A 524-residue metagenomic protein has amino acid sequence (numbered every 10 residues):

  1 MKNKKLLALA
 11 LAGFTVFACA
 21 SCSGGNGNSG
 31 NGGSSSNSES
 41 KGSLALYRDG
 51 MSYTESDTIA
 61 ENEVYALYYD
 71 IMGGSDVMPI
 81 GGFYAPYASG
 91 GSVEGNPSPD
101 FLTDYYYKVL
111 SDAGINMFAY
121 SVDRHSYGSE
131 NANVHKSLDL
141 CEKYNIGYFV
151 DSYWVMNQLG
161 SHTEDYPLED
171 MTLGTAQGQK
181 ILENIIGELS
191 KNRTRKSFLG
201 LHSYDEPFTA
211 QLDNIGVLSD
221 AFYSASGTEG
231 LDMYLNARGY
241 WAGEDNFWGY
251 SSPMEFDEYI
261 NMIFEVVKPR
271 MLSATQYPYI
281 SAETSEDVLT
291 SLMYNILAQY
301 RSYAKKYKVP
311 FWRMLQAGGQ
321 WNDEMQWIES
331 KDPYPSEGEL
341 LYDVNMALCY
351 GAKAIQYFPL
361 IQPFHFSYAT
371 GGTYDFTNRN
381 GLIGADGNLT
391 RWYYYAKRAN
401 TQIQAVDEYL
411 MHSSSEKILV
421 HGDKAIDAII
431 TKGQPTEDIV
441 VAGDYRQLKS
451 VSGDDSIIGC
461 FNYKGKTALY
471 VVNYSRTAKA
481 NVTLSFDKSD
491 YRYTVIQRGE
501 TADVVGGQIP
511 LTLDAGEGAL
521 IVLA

Functional and structural regions predicted by a protein language model:
M1-A10: Bacterial N-terminal signal peptides that target proteins for export
L11-V16: Hydrophobic helical h-region of N-terminal Sec-dependent signal peptides in bacterial secretory/periplasmic proteins
A18-S21: C-terminal motif of bacterial Sec signal peptides marking the signal peptidase cleavage site
S23-G25: Bacterial signal peptide processing site
S29-S43: N-terminal, intrinsically disordered, polar/charged segments of Gram-positive cell-envelope systems that serve as
S40-K488, Q497-A524: Glycan-processing catalytic domains of CAZymes
Y493-T494: C-terminal recognition in membrane/secretory proteostasis and scaffolding
